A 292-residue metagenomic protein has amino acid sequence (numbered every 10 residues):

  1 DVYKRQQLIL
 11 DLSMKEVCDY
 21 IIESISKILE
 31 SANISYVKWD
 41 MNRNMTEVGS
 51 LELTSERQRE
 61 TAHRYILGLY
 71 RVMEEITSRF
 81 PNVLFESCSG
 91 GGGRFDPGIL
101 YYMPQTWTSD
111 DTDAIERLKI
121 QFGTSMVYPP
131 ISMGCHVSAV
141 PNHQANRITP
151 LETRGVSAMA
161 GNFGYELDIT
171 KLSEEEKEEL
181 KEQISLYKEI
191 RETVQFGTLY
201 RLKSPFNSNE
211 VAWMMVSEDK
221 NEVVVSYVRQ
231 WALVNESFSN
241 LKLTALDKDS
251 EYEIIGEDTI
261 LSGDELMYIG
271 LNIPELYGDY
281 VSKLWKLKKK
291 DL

Functional and structural regions predicted by a protein language model:
V2-Y3: Short, small-residue-biased leader/transition segments that mark boundaries at the very start of proteins
L8-L12, E16, E56-L67, A145: Alpha-helix capping and helix-loop boundary segments enriched in small/acidic/polar residues
M14-D40: An active-site-proximal structural segment forming one wall of the substrate-binding cleft that immediately precedes
A32-S35, R79, L84, V281: Short loop/turn motifs at secondary-structure junctions
S35-E47, S87-F95: Short acidic/histidine-rich active-site segments
G49-E52: Conserved N-terminal phosphate-binding loop of PLP-dependent enzymes in the Aspartate aminotransferase
Y70-D258, E275-Y277: Active-site-proximal substrate-binding groove within the catalytic cores of carbohydrate-active enzymes
L261-L292: C-terminal beta-strand-rich structural cap/linker in extracellular carbohydrate-active enzymes
